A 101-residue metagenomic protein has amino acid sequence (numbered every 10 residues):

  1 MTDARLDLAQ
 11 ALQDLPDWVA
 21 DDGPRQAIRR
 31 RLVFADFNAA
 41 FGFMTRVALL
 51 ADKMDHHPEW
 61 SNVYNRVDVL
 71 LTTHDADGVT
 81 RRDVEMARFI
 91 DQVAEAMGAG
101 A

Functional and structural regions predicted by a protein language model:
M1-A101: Charge-rich alpha-helical segments
